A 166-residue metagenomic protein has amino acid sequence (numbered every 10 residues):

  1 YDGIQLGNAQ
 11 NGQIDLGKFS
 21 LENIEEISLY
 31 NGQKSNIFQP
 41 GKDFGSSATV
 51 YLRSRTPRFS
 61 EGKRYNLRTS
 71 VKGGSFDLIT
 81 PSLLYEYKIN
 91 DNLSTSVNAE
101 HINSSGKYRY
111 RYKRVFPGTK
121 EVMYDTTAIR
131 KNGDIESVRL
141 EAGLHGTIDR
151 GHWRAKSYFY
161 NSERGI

Functional and structural regions predicted by a protein language model:
Y1-K34: Periplasmic plug
D2-I4, K72-G73, G146: Short, polar/charged loop or turn motifs at beta-strand boundaries
N11-I14, S47, L78-T80, I135-R139: Transmembrane beta-barrel architecture of outer-membrane proteins
L16-K18, G41-K42, G73-S75, P117 (+1 more regions): Replace "Gram-negative outer membrane beta-barrel proteins" with "bacterial and organellar outer membrane beta-barrel
L21-R68: A beta-strand signature from Gram-negative outer-membrane beta-barrel systems, especially the internal plug domain
N23, E61-L67, K72, I79 (+3 more regions): Outer-envelope beta-barrel architecture signal
G32, R53, S70-F76, E100-I102 (+1 more regions): Outer-membrane beta-barrel pore domains and translocons
L84-I166: Periplasmic-side early beta-strands and strand-to-turn transitions of outer-membrane beta-barrels
